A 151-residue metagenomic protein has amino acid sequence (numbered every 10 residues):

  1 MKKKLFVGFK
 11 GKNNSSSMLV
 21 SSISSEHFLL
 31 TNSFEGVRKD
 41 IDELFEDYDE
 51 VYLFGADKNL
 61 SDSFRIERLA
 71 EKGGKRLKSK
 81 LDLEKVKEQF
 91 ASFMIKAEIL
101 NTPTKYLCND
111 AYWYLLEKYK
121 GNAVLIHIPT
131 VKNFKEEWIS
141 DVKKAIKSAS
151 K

Functional and structural regions predicted by a protein language model:
M1-C108, W113-K120, P129-T130, E136 (+1 more regions): N-terminal catalytic or cofactor-binding beta/alpha core of small enzyme domains
